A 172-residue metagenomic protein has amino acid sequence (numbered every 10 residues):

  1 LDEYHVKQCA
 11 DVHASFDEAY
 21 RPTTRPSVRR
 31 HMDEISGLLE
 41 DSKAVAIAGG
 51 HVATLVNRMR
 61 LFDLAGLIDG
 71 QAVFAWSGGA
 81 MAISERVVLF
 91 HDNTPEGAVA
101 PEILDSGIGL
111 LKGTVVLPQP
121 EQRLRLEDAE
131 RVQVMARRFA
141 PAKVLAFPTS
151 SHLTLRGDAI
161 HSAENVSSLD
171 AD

Functional and structural regions predicted by a protein language model:
L1-A53, A142-D172: Extended, subdomain-level signal for the structured scaffold at the beginning of enzyme domains
H31, R60-L64, A100-P101, D128: Amphipathic coiled-coil/heptad-repeat helices and related helical stalk/stem segments that mediate oligomerization
E34, D41, L61-Q71: Catalytic-core regions built around general acid/base machinery
G37-S42, I68, L110, R137-A140: Flexible, charged surface loops at secondary-structure boundaries
A46-G49, L67-V87: Catalytic nucleophile loop
V52-A53, A80-A82, Q122-R123, L153: Glycine-rich nucleotide phosphate-binding loop and flanking beta-alpha elements of Rossmann-like dinucleotide-binding
V52-L61: Glycine/threonine-rich flexible loop motifs
V87-D172: C-terminal and late-domain segments of enzyme folds
